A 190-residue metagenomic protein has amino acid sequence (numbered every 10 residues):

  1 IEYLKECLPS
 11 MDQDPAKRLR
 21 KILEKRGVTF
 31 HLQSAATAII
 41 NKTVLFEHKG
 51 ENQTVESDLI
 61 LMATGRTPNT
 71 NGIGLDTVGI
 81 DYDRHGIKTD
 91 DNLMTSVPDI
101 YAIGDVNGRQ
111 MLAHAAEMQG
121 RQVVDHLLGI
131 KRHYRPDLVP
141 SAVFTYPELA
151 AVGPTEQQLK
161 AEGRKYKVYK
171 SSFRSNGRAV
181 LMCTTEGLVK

Functional and structural regions predicted by a protein language model:
I1-N41, L45-E51, Q110-E117, D125-Q158: Rossmann-like dinucleotide-binding cores of NAD(P)H-dependent redox enzymes
Y3, M11, Q33-A35, A63-G65 (+6 more regions): Fold-independent oxyanion-binding glycine-rich loops and adjacent beta-strand/coil segments at enzyme active sites
V28-T29, T43, D58-I60, D99-Y101 (+3 more regions): Structural motif
I40-K42, V97, C183-G187: A short, glycine/Asx- and small/polar-enriched loop/turn that sits immediately N-terminal to a beta-strand
Q53-Y82, A151-K190: C-terminal catalytic lobe of FAD-dependent flavoproteins
T54-L127: FAD-site-proximal beta/loop scaffold in flavoenzymes
D105-L112, T145, R174-L181: Glycine-rich phosphate/pyrophosphate-binding beta-alpha loops
